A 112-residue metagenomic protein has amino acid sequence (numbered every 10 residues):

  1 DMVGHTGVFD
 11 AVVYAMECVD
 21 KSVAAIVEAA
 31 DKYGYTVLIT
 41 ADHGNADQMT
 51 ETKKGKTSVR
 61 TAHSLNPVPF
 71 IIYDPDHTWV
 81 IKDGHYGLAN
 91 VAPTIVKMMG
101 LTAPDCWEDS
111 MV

Functional and structural regions predicted by a protein language model:
D1-V112: Feature captures the catalytic ectodomains and active-site-proximal regions of enzymes that hydrolyze or transfer
